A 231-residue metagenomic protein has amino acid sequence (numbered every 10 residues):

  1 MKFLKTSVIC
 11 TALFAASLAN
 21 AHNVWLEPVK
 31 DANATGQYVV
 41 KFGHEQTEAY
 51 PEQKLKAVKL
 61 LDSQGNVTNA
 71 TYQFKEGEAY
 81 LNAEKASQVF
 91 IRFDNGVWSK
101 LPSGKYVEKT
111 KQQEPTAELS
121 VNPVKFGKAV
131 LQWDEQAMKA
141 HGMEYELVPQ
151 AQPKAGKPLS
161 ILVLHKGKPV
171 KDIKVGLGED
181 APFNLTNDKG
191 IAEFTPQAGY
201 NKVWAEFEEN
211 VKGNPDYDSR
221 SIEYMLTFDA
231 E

Functional and structural regions predicted by a protein language model:
A16-L18: N-terminal signal peptide c-region/cleavage motif recognized by signal peptidases
A21-Y80: Start-of-domain marker
H22-T35, L101, K105-P158, L164 (+3 more regions): Beta-strand-rich domain onsets/edges
P51-L55, G167-L177: Short, ordered, surface-exposed loop/turn motifs in non-cytosolic proteins
K59-V67, I173-F183: Short amphipathic beta-strand segments in non-cytosolic proteins
T68-Q73, P182-D188: Short beta-strand segments within Ig-like beta-sandwich modules, predominantly Fibronectin type-III
K75-E78, T186-G199: Glycine-centered loop-to-beta-strand initiation motif
D94-P102, E209-N214: Short acidic/polar inter-strand loop motif in beta-rich domains
